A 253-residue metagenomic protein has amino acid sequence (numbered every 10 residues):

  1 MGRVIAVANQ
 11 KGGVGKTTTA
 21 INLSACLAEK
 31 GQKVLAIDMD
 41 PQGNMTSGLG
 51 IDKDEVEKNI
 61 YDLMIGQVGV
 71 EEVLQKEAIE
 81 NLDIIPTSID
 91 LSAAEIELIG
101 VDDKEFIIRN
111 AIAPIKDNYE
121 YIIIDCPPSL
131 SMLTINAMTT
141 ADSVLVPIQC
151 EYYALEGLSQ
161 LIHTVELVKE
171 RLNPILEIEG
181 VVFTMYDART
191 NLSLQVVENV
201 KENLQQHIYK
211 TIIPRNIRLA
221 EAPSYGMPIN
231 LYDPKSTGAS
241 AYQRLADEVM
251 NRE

Functional and structural regions predicted by a protein language model:
M1-E253: P-loop NTP-binding core
